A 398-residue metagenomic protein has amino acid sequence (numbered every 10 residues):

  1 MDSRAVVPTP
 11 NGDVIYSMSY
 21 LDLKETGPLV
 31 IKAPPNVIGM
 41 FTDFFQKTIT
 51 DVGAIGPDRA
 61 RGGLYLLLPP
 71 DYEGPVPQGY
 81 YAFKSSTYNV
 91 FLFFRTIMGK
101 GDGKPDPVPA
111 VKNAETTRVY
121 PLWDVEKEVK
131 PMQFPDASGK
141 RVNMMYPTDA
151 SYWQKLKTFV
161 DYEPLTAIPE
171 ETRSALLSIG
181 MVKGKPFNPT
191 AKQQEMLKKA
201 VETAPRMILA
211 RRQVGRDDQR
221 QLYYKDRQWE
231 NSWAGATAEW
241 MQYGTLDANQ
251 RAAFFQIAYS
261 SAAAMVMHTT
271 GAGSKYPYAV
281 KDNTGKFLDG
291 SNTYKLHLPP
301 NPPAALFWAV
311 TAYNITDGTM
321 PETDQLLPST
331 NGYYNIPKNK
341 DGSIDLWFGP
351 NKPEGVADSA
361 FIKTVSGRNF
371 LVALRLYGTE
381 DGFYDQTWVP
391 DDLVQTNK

Functional and structural regions predicted by a protein language model:
M1-K398: A compositional/structural signature for long, glycine/proline-rich flexible linkers and loops on extracytoplasmic
